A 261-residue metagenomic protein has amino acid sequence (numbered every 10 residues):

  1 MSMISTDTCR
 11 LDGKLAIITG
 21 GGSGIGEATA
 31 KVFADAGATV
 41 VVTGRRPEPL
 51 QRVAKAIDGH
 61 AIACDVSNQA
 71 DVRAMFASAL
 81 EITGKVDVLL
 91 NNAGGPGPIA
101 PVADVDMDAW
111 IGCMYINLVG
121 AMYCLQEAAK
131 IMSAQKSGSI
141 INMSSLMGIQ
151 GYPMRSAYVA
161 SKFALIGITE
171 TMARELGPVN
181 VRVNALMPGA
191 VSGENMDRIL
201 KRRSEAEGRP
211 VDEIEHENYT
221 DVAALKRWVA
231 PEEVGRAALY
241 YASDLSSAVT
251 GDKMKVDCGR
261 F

Functional and structural regions predicted by a protein language model:
S2-T8, P96-I99, Q150, A238-L239 (+1 more regions): Short C-terminal tail/terminal secondary-structure segment of NAD(P)H-dependent dehydrogenase/reductase domains
L15, G22-S23: Conserved glycine-rich cofactor-binding loop
A100-V102, A109-I111, Y219: Substrate-binding pocket helix/loop in short-chain dehydrogenase/reductase
L125, S133, L225-V256: C-terminal substrate-recognition "lid" of short-chain dehydrogenase/reductases
L125, S161, T169: Active-site helix of classical SDR
K130, R174-P178, S247: Alpha-helical segment proximal to the catalytic Tyr-Lys
S145: Residue(s) in the substrate-gating loop at a strand-loop-helix junction that position the organic substrate next
